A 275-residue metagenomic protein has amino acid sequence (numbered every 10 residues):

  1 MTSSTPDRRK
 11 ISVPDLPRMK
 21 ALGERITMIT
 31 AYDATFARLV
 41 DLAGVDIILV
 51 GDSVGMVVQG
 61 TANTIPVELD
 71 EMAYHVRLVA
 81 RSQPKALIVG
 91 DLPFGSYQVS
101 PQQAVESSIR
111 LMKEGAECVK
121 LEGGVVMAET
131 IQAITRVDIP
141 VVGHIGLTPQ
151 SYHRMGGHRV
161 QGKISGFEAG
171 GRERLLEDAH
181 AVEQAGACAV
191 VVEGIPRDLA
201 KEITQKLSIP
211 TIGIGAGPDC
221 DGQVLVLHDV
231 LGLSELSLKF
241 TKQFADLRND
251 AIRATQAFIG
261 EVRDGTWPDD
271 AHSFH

Functional and structural regions predicted by a protein language model:
T2-H275: Alpha/beta enzyme core
